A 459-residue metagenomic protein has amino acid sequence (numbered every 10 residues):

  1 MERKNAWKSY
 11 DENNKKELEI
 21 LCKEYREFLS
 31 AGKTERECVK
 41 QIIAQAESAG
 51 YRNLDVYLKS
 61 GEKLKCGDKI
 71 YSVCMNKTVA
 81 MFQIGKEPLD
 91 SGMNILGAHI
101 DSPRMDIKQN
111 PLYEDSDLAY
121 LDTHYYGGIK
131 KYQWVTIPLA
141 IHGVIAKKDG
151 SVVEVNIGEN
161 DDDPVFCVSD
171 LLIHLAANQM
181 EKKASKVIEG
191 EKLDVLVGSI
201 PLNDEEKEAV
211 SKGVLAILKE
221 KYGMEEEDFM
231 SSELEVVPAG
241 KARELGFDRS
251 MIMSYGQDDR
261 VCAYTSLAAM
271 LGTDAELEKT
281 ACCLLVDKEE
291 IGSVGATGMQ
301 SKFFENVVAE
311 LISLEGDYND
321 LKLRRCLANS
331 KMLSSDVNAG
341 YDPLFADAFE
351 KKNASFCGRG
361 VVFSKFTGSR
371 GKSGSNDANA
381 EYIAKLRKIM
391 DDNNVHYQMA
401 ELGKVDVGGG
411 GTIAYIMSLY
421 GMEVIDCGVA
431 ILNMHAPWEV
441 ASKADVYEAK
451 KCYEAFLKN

Functional and structural regions predicted by a protein language model:
M1-N459: N-terminal hydrophobic/helix-forming segments and targeting peptides
